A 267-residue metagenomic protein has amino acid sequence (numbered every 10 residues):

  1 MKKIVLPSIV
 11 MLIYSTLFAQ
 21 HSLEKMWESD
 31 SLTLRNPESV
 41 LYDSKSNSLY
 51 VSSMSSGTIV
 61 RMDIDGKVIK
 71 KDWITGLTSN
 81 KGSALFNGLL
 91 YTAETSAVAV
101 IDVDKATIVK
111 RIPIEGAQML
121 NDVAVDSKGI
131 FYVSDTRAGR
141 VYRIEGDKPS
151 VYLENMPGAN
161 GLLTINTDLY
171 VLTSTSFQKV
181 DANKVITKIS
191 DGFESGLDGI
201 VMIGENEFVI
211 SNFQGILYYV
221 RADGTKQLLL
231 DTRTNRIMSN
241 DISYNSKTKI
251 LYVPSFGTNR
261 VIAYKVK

Functional and structural regions predicted by a protein language model:
M1-E24: Bacterial Sec-dependent N-terminal signal peptides
E24-S31, K67-I74, T107-P113, K148-E154 (+2 more regions): A short beta-strand motif characteristic of beta-propeller blades
L32-S46, T75-Y91, E115-F131, N155-S176 (+3 more regions): Beta-rich, blade/repeat-based domains predominating in secreted/periplasmic proteins but also intracellular
M54, T95, T136, L172-S174 (+3 more regions): Short loop/turn segments immediately following the C-termini of beta-strands
G57-I59, V98-V100, G139-V141, F177-Q178 (+2 more regions): Structural signal for beta-propeller blades
M62-K67, D102-T107, I144-K148, D181-V185 (+2 more regions): Short loop/turn segments that connect beta-strands within beta-propeller blades
Y91-I144: Hydrophobic alpha-helical segments and helix pairs
D241-K267: Blade-level signature of beta-propeller repeat domains, shared across WD40, Kelch, NHL, RCC1 and BNR/Asp-box propellers
